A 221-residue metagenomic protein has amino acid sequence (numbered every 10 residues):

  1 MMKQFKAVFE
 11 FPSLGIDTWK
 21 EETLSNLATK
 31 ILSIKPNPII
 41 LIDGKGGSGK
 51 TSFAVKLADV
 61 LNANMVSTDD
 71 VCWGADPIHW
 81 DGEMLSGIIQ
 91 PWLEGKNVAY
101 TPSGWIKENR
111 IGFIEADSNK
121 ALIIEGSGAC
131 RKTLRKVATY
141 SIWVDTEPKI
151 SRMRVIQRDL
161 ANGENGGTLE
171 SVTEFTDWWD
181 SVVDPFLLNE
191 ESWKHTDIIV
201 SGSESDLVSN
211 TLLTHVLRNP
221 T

Functional and structural regions predicted by a protein language model:
M1-I34, K136, Q157-A161, D184-T221: NTP-dependent small-molecule kinase module
K45: P-loop (Walker A) phosphate-binding loop of NTP-binding proteins
K50: Conserved lysine of the Walker
F53: Hydrophobic positions on the alpha1 helix immediately C-terminal to the Walker A/P-loop
N64, T68-I124: Conserved nucleotide-sensing/catalytic segment adjacent to the nucleotide-binding pocket in NTP-handling enzymes
G112-A116, A121-D159: ATP-dependent NMP and nucleoside kinases share a basic, alpha-helical "lid"
Y140-F186: A glycine- and Lys/Arg-enriched "phosphate-lid" helix/loop adjacent to the NTP-binding pocket of small-molecule kinases
